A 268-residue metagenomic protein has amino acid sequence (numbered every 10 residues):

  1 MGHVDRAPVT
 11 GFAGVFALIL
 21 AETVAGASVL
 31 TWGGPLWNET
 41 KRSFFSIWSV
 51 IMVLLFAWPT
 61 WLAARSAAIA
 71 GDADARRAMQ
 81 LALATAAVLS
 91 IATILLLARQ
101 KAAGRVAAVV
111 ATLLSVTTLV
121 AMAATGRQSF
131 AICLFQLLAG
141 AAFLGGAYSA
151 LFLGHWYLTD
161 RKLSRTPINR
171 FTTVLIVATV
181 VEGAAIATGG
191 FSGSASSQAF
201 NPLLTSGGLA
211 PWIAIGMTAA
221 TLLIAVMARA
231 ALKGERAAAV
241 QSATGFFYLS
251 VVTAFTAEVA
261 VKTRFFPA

Functional and structural regions predicted by a protein language model:
G2-V9, Q198-G207: Juxtamembrane membrane-water interface segments that cap and precede transmembrane helices
H3-T10, A123-C133: Helix-coil boundary and interhelical linker segments in multi-pass alpha-helical membrane proteins
D5, D72-D74, D160: Acidic-enriched, low-complexity/disordered segments with a strong bias for Aspartate over Glutamate
T10-A123, L137-W156, F171-A195, G207-A268: Hydrophobic cores of alpha-helical transmembrane segments in multi-pass integral membrane proteins
S129, R165-T166, N201, T205 (+2 more regions): Juxtamembrane/transmembrane-helix boundary motifs in multi-pass membrane proteins
S129, Y148-R165: Extracytoplasmic beta-rich ectodomain segments of secreted or membrane-anchored proteins
F130-G140, T166: Non-transmembrane, amphipathic alpha-helical segments
W156, D160-S164, S194-T205: Membrane-interface interhelical connector segments
